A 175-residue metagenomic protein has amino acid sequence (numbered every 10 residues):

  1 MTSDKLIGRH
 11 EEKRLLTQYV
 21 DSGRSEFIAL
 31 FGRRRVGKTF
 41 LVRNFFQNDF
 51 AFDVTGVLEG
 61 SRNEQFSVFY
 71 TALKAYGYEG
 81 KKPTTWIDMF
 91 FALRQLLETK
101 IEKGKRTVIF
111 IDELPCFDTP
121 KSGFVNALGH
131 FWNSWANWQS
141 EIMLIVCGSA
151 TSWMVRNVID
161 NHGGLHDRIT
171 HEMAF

Functional and structural regions predicted by a protein language model:
M1-F175: Phosphate-binding site recognition
